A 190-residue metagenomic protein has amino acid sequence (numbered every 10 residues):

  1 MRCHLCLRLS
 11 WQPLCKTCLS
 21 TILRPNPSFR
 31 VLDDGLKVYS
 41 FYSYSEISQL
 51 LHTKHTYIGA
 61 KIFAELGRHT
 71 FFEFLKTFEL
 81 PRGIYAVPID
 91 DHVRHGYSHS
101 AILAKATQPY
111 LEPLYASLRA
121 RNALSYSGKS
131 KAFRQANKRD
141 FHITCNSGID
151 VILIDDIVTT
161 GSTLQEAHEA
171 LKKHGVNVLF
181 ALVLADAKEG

Functional and structural regions predicted by a protein language model:
C3-C6, C15-C18: Short cysteine-rich clusters marking metal-coordination/redox-active sites
L7-W11, I22: Cys/His-rich microdomains that often coordinate metals
K16-Y85, V93-R94, S117-S147, A185-G190: Active-site-facing substrate-recognition patch
K76, K105-P109, E169, K173: Short, well-ordered alpha-helices that flank and scaffold nucleotide-derived cofactor binding pockets
Y85, I152, L179-L182: A structural signal for isolated positions on well-ordered beta-strands in alpha/beta enzyme cores
H95-P113: Substrate-recognition/cap helix-loop segment adjacent to the acidic, metal-dependent catalytic center of Asp-based
L153-A167: A phosphate-binding catalytic loop at a beta-strand-loop-alpha-helix junction that coordinates phosphoryl groups
Q165-G190: PRPP-dependent phosphoribosyltransferase catalytic core
